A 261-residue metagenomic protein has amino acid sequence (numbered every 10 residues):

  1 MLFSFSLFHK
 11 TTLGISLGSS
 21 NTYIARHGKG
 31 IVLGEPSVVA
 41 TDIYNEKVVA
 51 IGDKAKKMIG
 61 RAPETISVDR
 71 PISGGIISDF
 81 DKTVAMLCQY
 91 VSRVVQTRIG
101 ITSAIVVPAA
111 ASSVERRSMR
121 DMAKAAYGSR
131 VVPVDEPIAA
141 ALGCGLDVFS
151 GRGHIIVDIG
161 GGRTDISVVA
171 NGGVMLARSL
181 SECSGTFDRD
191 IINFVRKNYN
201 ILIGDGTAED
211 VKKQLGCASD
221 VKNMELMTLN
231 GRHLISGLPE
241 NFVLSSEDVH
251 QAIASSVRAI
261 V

Functional and structural regions predicted by a protein language model:
M1-I156, V169-V261: Nucleotide/phosphate-binding catalytic cleft detector across ATP-hydrolyzing and phosphate-transferring enzymes
